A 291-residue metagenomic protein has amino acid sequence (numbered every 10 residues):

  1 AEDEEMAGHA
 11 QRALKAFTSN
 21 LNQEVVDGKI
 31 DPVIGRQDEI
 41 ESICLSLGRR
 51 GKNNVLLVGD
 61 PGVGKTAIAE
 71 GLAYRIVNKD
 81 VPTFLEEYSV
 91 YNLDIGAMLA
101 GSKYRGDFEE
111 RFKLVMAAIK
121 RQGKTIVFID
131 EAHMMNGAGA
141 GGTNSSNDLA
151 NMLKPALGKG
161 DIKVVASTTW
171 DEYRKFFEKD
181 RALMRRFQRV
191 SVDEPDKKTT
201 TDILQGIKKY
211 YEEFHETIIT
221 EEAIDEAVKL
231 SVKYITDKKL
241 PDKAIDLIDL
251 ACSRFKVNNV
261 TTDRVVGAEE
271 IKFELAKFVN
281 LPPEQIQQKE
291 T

Functional and structural regions predicted by a protein language model:
A1-T291: AAA+ P-loop NTPase nucleotide-binding core of proteostasis motors
